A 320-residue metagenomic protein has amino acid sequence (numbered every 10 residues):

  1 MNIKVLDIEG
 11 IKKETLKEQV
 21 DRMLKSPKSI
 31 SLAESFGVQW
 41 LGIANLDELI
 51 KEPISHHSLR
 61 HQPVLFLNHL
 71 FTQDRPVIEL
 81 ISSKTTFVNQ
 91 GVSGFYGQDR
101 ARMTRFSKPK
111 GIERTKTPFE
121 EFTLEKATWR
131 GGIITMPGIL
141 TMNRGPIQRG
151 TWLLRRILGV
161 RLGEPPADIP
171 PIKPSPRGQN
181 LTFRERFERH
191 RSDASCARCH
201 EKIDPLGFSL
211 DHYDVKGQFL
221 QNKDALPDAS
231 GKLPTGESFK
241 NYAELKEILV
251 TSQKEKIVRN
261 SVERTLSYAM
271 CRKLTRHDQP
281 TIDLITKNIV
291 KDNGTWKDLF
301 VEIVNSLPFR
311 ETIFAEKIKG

Functional and structural regions predicted by a protein language model:
M1-I8, V20, D47-I54, Q73-L80 (+6 more regions): Active-site-adjacent structural elements in folded domains
M1-W152, G163: A cross-family structural signal marking well-folded subdomains
K13-L16, P63, V262, D278-I282: N-terminal alpha-helical segment
A33, I54, I257, S261 (+1 more regions): Short, surface-exposed glycine/acidic/tryptophan-bearing loops
S35, A44, D74-F87, G91 (+2 more regions): Helix-rich, typically C-terminal accessory recognition domains appended to large enzymatic cores
S93, P109-E113, L124-V258, A269 (+2 more regions): Sequence context surrounding c-type heme c attachment/ligation sites in exported
